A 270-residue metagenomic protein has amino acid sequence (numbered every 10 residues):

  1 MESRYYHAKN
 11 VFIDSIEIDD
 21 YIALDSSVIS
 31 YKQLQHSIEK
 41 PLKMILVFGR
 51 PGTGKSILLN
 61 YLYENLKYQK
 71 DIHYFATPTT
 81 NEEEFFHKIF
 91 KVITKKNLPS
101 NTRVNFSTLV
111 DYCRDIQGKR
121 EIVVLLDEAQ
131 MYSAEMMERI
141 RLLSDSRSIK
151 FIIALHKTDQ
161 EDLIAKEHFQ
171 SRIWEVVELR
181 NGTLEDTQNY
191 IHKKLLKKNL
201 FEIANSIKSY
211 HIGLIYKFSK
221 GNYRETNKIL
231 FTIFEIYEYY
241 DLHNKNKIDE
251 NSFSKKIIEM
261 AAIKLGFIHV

Functional and structural regions predicted by a protein language model:
M1-D20, K32, G52, I57-E64 (+3 more regions): C-terminal alpha-helical "lid" subdomain
H7-S15, D19, T80-S100: Conserved NTP-binding/hydrolysis module of P-loop NTPases
D19, Y112-M136, I140: Conserved P-loop NTPase "ATPase switch" module shared by AAA+ and STAND
S27-E39: Pre-Walker A adenine-sensing motif
M44-P51, Y132, L143-E167, V177: Sensor-1/coupling segment of RecA-like P-loop NTPase cores
L66-T79: Conserved catalytic segments around the Walker B and adjacent sensor/switch elements of P-loop NTPase domains
A76, W174-T187: Conserved AAA+ ATPase "SRH/arginine-finger" region at the nucleotide-binding site
T94-G118: Central P-loop NTPase core of STAND/AAA+ ATPases
